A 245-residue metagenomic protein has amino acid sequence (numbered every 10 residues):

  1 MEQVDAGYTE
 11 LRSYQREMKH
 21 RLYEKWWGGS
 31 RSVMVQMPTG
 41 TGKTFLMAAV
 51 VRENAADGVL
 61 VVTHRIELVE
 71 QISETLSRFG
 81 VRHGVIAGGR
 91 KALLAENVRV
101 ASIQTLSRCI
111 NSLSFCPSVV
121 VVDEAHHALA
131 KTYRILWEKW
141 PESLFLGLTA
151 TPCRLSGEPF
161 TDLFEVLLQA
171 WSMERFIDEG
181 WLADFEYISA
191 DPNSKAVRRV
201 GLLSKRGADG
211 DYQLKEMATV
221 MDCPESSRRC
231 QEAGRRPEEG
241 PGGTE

Functional and structural regions predicted by a protein language model:
M1-Q36: Conserved pre-motif I regulatory segment
G28-M34, D57, R236-E239: Pre-Walker A (Motif I) flank of P-loop NTPase domains
G28-V51: Walker A/P-loop
Q36-P38, H64, E245: P-loop (Walker A) phosphate-binding loop of NTP-binding proteins
T44-L46, E53-R78, S156: Conserved Walker A/P-loop ATP-binding site and its immediately adjacent core in helicase/helicase-like ATPase domains
G88-V119, A130-I135: Conserved helix/coil segment N-terminal to the catalytic DExD/H
H126-I188: Post-DEXD/H (motif II) to motif III coupling segment of the RecA-like Helicase ATP-binding lobe
L167-T244: Conserved interdomain linker/interface between the two RecA-like ATPase lobes of SF2 helicase motors
